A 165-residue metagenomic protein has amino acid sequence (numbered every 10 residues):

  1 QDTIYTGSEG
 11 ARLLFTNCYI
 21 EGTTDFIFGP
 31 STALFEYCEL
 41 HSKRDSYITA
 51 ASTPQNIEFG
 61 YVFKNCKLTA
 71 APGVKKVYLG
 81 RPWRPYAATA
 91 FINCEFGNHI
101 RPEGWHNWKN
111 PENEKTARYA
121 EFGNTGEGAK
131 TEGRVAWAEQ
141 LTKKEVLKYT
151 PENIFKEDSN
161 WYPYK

Functional and structural regions predicted by a protein language model:
Q1-K165: Sequence-level preference for short, compositionally simple segments enriched in small aliphatic or small polar residues
